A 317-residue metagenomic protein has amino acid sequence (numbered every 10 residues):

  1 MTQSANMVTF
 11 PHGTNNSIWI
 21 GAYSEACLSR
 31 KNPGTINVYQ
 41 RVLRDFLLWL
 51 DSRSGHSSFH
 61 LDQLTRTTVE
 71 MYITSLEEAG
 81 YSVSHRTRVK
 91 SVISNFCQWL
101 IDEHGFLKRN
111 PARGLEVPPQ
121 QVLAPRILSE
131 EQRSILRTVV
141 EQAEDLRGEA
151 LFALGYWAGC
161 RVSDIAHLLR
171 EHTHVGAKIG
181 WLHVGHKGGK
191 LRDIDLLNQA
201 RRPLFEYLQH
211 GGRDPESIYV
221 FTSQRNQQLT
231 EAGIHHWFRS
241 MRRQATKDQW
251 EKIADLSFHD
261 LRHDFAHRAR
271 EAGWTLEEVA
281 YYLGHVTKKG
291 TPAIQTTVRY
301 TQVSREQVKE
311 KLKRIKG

Functional and structural regions predicted by a protein language model:
I20-A124, T138-V139: N-terminal core-binding DNA-recognition domain of tyrosine recombinases/integrases
R53, D214, H235-Y281, H285-G290: Short, basic (Lys/Arg/His-rich) helix/loop patches that form interaction surfaces in the mid-to-C-terminal regions
Q120-I135, G189-Q199, D214-S217, Q228-A232: DNA breakage-rejoining catalytic core of tyrosine-based enzymes
I127, G185-G188, L283-R314: Catalytic-site neighborhood detector that most strongly recognizes the C-terminal catalytic loop/helix of tyrosine
E130, S134-V162, R262: Basic, Lys/Arg- and aromatic-enriched nucleic-acid-binding interface segment
G155-K178, W274-E278: Short, charged phosphate-coordinating catalytic segments
H167-F205, G290-Q295: Conserved tyrosine-mediated DNA breakage-rejoining catalytic core shared by Y-recombinases
L197-K252, E277: Active-site/catalytic core of tyrosine-dependent DNA strand-transfer enzymes
